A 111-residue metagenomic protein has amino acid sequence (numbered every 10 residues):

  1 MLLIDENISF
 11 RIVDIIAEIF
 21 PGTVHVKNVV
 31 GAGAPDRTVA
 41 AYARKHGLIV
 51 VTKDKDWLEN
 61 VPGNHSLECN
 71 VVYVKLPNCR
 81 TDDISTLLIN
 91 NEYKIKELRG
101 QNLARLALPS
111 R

Functional and structural regions predicted by a protein language model:
M1-F10, D14-F20, G31, R37-A40 (+1 more regions): Acidic, PIN/NYN-like endoribonuclease modules and their adjacent C-terminal/linker elements
H25-V30: Short, flexible loop segments at the rims of nucleotide/cofactor-binding pockets, characterized by
R44-P62: Acidic, metal-binding active-site segment of PIN/NYN-like and related structure-specific nucleases
